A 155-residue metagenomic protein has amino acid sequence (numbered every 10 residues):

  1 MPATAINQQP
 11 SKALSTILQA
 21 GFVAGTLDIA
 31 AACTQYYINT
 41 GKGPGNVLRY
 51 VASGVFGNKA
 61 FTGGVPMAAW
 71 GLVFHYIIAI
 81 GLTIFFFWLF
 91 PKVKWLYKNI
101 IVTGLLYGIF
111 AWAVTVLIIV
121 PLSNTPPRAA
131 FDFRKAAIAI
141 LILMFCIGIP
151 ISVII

Functional and structural regions predicted by a protein language model:
Q8-G41: N-terminal signal-anchor transmembrane alpha helix
L14-Q19, A68-V73, I77, I101-L106 (+1 more regions): Hydrophobic alpha-helical transmembrane segments
G25-I29, G108-I118: Aromatic-anchored segments of alpha-helical transmembrane domains
Y37, G41-P66: Extracytosolic (periplasmic/ER-lumenal) interhelical loops and adjacent juxtamembrane/interface segments of multi-pass
N39, F61, V116-I140: Interfacial helix-loop-helix junctions of multi-pass membrane proteins
W70-F90: Hydrophobic alpha-helical transmembrane segments
K92-F110: Internal alpha-helical transmembrane segments of multi-pass membrane proteins
I142-I155: Hydrophobic cores of alpha-helical transmembrane segments in multi-pass inner/ER membrane proteins, independent
